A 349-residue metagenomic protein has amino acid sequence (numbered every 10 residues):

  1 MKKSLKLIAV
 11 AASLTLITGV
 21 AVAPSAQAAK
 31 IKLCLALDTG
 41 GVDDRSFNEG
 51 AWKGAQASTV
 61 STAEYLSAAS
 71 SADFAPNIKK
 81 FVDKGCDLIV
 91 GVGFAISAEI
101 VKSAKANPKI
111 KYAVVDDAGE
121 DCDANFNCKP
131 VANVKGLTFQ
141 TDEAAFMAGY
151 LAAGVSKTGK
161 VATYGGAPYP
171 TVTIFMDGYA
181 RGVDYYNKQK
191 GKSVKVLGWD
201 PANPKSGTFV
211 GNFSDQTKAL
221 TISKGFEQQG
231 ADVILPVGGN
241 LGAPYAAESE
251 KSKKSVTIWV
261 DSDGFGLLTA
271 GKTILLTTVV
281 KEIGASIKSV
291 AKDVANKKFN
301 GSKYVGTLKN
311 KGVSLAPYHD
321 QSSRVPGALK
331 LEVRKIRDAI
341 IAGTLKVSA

Functional and structural regions predicted by a protein language model:
M1-Q27: Secretory targeting and sorting signals
A28-A349: A residue-level marker of the well-folded mature domains of exported/periplasmic proteins
